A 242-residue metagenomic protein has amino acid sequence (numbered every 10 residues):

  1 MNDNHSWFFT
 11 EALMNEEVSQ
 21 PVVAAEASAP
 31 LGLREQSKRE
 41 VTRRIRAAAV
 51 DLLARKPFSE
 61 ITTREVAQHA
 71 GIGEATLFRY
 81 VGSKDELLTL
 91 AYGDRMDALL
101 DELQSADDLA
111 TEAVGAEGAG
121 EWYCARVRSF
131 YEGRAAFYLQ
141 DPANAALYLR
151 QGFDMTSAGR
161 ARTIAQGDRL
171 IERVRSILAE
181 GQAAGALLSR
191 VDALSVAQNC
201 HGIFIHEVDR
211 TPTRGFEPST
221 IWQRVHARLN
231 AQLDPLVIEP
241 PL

Functional and structural regions predicted by a protein language model:
M1-A29, A136, Q140, E172 (+2 more regions): C-terminal peripheral helix-coil segments that are non-catalytic and often amphipathic
M1-K56, E60-H69, E86: Basic, helix-initiating cap at the start of DNA-binding domains
K38, T42, R46, L88 (+7 more regions): Amphipathic, non-transmembrane alpha-helical scaffold segments
R39-A47, A54, S59-E60, G71 (+3 more regions): An amphipathic alpha-helix adjacent to DNA-recognition modules
A75: Key DNA-contact positions within bacterial/archaeal DNA-binding proteins
L90, Q104-A143, A193, A197-C200 (+1 more regions): Hydrophobic alpha-helical connector segments
L100-L103, L147, S157-A184, L194-Q198 (+3 more regions): Amphipathic alpha-helical packing segments from all-alpha helical-bundle domains
F137-A158, D209-T213: Amphipathic alpha-helical segments used for helix-helix packing
